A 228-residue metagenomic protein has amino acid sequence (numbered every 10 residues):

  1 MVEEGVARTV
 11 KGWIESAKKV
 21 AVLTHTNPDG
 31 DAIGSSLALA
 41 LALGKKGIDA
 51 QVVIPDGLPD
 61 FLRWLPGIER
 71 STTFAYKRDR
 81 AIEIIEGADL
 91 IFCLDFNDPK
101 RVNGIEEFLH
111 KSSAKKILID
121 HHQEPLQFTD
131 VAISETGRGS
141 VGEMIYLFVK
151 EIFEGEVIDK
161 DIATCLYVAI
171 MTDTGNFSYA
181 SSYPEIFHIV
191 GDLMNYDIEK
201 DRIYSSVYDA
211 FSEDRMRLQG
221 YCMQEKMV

Functional and structural regions predicted by a protein language model:
V2-P28, A38-G44, L126-V228: A structured phosphate/pyrophosphate-recognition subdomain
A17-A81, I85-G87: Anionic-ligand anchoring segments at beta-strand to alpha-helix junctions in alpha/beta enzyme folds, i.e., glycine
K19-A21, A50-Q51, R70, D89-I91 (+4 more regions): Structural motif
H25-T26, P55-D56, F74, L90 (+5 more regions): Fold-independent oxyanion-binding glycine-rich loops and adjacent beta-strand/coil segments at enzyme active sites
A32-S36, N103, Y183: Conserved strand-to-helix beginnings and helix N-cap segments that scaffold or border functional pockets
T72-V131: Active-site cofactor/cluster-binding pocket
